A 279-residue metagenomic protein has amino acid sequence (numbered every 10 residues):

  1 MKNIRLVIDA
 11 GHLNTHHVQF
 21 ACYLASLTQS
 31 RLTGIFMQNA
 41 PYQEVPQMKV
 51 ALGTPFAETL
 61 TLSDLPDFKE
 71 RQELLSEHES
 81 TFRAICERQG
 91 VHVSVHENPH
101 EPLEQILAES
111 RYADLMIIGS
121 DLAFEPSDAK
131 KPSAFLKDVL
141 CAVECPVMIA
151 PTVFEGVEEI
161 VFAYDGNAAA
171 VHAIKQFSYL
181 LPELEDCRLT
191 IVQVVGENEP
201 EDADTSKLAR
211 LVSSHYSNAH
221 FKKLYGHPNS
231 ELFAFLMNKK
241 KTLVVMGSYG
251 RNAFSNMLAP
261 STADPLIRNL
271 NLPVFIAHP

Functional and structural regions predicted by a protein language model:
M1-T61, A142-C145, E155-K223, K241: Small/aliphatic-rich secondary-structure junction motif
N14, A25, V95, L103-V153 (+1 more regions): Gly/Ser-rich helix-loop-strand patches that form or flank binding pockets for ribonucleotide-derived cofactors
T59-K69: Short glycine/proline- and acidic residue-enriched helix-loop micro-motifs that form flexible lids or anion-recognition
E73-V91: Ordered, amphipathic secondary-structure segments that act as subunit-interaction surfaces in large macromolecular
C86-S94, H215-H220: A short helix-to-beta-strand connector/capping loop
E97-E104, L224-N229: Charged docking surfaces used in two-component/phosphorelay signaling
A209, H227-N238: A short, acidic, amphipathic alpha-helical segment used as a generic capping/interface helix at domain edges
